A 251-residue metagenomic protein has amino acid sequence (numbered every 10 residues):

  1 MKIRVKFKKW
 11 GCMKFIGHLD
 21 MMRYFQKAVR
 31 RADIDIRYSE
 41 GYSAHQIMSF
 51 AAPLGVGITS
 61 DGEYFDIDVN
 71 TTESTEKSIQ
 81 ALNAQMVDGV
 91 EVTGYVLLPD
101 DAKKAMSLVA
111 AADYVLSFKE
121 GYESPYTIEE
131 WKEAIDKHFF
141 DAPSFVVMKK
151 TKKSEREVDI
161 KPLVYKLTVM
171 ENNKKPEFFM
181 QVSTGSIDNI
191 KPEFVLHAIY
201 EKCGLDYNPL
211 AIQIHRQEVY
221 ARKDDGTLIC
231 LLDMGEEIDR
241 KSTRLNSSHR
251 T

Functional and structural regions predicted by a protein language model:
M1-F7, M13: Hydrophobic, proline/glycine-rich low-complexity stretches
W10-Y38: N-terminal ordered "arm"
F15-L19, T72-K77, P125-E129, S186-I190: Ordered, soluble secondary-structure elements with a strong preference for glycine-centered loop motifs and nearby
M21, G94-L97, K161-L163, M170: A domain-level signal for the structural core that forms small-molecule/cofactor-binding pockets and catalytic centers
R37-V69: Short, charge-patterned binding micro-sites
D61-V115: Ordered, amphipathic secondary-structure segments that act as subunit-interaction surfaces in large macromolecular
A102-S107, A111-A211, H215-D233, E237: Non-catalytic RNA-recognition surface used by pseudouridine synthases
K241, L245-T251: Single conserved hydrophobic/aromatic residue that forms the stacking wall/gate of nucleotide- or nucleobase-binding
